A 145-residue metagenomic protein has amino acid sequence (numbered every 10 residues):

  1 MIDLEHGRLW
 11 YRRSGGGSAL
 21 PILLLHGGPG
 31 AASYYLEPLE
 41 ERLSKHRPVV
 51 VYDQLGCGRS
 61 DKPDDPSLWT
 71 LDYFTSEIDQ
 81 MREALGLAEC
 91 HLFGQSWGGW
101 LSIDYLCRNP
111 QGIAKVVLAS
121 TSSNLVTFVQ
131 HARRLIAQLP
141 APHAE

Functional and structural regions predicted by a protein language model:
E5-K62, S67, M81-R82: Conserved HGGG/HGGXW glycine-rich cap/lid loop of the alpha/beta-hydrolase fold
P21, P48, E89-H91, G112-K115: Structural signature of beta-strand start/N-cap positions in the alpha/beta core of ABC transporter nucleotide-binding
L24-G28, S96, T121: Glycine-rich His-Gly loop
A31-A32, Q95, R108-N109, N124: A short His-aromatic
Q54-W97, L101, S123: Active-site loop/oxyanion-hole signature of alpha/beta-hydrolase fold enzymes
G99-P110, V116: Short glycine-enriched nucleophile-adjacent loop and the immediately C-terminal alpha-helix near the catalytic center
A114-E145: Flexible "cap/lid" loop of the alpha/beta hydrolase fold
